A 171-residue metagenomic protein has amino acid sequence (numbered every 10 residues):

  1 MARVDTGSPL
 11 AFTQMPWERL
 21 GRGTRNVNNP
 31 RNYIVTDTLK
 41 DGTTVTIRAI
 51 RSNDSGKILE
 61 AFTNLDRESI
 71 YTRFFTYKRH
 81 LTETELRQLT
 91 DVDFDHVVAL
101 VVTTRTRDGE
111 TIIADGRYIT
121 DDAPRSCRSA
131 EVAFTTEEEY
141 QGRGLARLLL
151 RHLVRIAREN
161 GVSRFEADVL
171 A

Functional and structural regions predicted by a protein language model:
A2-A171: Long, contiguous binding/interaction regions
